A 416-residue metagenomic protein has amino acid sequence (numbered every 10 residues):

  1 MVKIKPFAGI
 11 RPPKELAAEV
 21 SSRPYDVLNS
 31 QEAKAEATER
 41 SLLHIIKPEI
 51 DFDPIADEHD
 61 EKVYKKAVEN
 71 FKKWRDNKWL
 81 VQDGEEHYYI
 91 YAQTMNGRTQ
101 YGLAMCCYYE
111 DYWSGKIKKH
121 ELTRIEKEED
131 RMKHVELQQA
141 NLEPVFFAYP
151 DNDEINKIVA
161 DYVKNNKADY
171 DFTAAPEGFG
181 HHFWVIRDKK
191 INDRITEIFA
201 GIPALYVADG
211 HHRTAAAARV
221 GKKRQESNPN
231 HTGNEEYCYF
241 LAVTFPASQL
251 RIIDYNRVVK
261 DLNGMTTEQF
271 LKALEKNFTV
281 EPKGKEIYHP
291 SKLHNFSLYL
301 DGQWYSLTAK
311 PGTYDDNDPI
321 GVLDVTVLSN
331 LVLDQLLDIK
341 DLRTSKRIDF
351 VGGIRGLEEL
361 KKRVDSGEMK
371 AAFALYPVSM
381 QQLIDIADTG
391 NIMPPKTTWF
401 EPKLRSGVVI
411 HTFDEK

Functional and structural regions predicted by a protein language model:
M1-K416: Surface-exposed, charge/polar-rich loops and edge strands
